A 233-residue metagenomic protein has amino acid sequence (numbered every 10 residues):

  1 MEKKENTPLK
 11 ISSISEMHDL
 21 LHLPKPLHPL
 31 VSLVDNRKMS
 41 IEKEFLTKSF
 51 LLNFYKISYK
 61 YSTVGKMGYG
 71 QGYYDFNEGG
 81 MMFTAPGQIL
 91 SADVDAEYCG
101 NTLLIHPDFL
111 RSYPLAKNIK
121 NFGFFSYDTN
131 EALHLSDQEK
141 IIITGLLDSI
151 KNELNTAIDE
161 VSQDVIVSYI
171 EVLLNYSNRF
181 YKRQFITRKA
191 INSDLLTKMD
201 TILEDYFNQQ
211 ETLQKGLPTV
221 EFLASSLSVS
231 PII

Functional and structural regions predicted by a protein language model:
M1-G68, G72-Y74: Generic protein-terminus/edge-of-domain signal
K66-G68, T84, L90-D95: Short beta-strand His + acidic residue motifs that chelate non-heme Fe in jelly-roll/DSBH and cupin folds
Q71-F83: Short acidic-glycine-tyrosine-enriched beta hairpin
E78-G79, G87, E97: Tight coil/turn sites that cap or link beta-strands
D95-I158: A hydrophobic/aromatic-rich effector-binding and dimerization subdomain of bacterial HTH-type transcriptional regulators
D137-I186, A190: Compact structured core domains
I158-D164, R179-F222: Short, Lys/Arg-enriched, Trp-marked, Pro/Gly-tolerant hinge/linker segments that flank
L217-I233: Basic/polar phosphate-binding segments, predominantly the helix-turn-helix DNA-binding elements of transcriptional
